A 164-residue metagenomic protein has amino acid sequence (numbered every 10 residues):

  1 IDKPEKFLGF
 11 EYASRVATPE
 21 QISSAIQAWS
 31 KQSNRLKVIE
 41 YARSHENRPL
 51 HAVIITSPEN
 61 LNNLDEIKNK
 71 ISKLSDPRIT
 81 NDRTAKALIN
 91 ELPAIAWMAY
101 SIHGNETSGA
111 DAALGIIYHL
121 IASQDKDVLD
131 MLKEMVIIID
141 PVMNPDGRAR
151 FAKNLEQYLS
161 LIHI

Functional and structural regions predicted by a protein language model:
I1-S14, M98-Y100: Acidic/histidine-rich, surface-exposed loop or edge segments in extracytoplasmic proteins
Y12-I22, S44, R48: Functional beta-strand-loop-alpha-helix junction segments that form "active/interaction loops" within catalytic
P19, S23-Q27, A110-I117: Extracytoplasmic/secreted envelope proteins and their assembly/folding machinery, especially bacterial periplasmic
I22-A25, N34-I39, N81-R83, Y118-D127: Short alpha-helical segments and helix-capping/turn motifs at coil-helix boundaries
K31-I89, P93-A96: Soluble metallo-hydrolase cores and metallopeptidase-like ectodomains found primarily in the secretory/periplasmic
A52, N62-I67, S108-D111, R148-L155: Short, solvent-exposed loop/turn and secondary-structure capping segments
I89-D146: A conserved hydrophobic secondary-structure block that centers on an alpha-helix together with its immediately flanking
I162-I164: Conserved small/polar residues in nucleotide/adenosyl-binding loops
